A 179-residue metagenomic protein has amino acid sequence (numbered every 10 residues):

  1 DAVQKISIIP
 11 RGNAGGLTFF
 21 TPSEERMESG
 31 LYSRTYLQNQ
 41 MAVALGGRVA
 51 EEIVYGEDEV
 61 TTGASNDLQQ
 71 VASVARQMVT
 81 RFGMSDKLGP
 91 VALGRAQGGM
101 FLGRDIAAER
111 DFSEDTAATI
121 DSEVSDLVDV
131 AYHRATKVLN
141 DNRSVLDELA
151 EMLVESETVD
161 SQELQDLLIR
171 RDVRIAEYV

Functional and structural regions predicted by a protein language model:
D1-V179: Soluble catalytic regions of large protease machineries
